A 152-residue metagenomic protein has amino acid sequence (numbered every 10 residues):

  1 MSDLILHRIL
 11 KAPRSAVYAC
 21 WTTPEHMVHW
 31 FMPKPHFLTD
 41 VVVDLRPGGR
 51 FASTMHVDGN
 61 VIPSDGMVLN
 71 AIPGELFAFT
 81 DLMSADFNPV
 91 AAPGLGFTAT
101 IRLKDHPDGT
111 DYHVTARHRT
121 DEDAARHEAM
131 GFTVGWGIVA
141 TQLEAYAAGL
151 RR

Functional and structural regions predicted by a protein language model:
M1-L38: Hydrophobic ligand-binding cavity/cleft-lining segments
L4-R8, S64-G66, A99, Y112-V114: Hydrophobic residues positioned within well-ordered beta-strands of beta-sheet architectures
V17, M27, F51, V68 (+5 more regions): Hydrophobic pocket/interface hotspot
V28, M32-P33, V41-P47, A52 (+1 more regions): Hydrophobic-ligand binding "helix-grip"
D40, Y146-R152: Short, highly charged C-terminal tails/helix-capping segments
F87-V134: Beta-strand/loop substructures that line and gate deep hydrophobic ligand-binding cavities in soluble
